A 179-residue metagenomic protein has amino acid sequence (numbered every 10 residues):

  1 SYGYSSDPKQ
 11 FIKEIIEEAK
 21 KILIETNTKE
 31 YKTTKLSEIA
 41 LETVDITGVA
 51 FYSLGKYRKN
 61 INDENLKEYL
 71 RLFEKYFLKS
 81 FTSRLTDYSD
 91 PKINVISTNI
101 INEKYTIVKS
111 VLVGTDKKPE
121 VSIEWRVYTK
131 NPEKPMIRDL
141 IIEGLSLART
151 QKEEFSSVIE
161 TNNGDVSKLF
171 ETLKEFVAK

Functional and structural regions predicted by a protein language model:
S1-S5: Sec/Tat signal peptide C-region and signal peptidase I cleavage site
D7-L85: Early exported N-terminus immediately downstream of N-terminal targeting peptides
F51-G55, D87-K92, S157-I159: Juxtamembrane/interface motifs at transmembrane-helix termini
R58, K75-Y76, I100, G114-T115 (+1 more regions): Solvent-exposed loop/turn segments at secondary-structure junctions within structured extracellular/periplasmic domains
K79-V121, T172, F176-K179: Surface-exposed, charged secondary-structure patches
E120-R149: Short beta-strand edge/turn micro-motifs at domain boundaries
D139-K179: Low-complexity, intrinsically disordered terminal/linker segments enriched in charged and Gly/Pro repeats
